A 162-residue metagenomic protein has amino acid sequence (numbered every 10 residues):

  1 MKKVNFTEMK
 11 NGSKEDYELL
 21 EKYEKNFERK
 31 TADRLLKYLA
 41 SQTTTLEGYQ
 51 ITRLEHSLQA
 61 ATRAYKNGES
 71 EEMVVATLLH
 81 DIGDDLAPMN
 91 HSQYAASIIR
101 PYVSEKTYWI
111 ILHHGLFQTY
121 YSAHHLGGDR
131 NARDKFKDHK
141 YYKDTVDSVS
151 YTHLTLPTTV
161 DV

Functional and structural regions predicted by a protein language model:
M1-A87: Acidic/His-rich, divalent-metal-binding segments that scaffold phosphate/diphosphate chemistry
Y17-E21, H91-Q93, R130, L156: Short amphipathic alpha-helical surface micro-motifs
E55, A61-Y151: Divalent metal-dependent catalytic cores for phosphoryl transfer on phosphate-bearing substrates
T152-T158: Conserved small/polar residues in nucleotide/adenosyl-binding loops
V160-V162: Acidic, Ala/Val/Gly-enriched low-complexity intrinsically disordered segments
